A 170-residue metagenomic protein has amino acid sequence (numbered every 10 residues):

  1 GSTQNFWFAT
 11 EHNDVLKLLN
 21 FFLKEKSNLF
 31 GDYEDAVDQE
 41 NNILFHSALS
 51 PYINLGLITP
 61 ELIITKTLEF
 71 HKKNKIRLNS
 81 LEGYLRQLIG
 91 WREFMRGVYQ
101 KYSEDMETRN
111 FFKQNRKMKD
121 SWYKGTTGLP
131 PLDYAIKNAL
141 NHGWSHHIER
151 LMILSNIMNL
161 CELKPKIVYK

Functional and structural regions predicted by a protein language model:
G1-L85: Glycine/tryptophan-enriched, flexible segments
A48, I53, I58-K170: Active-site-proximal binding-pocket segments
